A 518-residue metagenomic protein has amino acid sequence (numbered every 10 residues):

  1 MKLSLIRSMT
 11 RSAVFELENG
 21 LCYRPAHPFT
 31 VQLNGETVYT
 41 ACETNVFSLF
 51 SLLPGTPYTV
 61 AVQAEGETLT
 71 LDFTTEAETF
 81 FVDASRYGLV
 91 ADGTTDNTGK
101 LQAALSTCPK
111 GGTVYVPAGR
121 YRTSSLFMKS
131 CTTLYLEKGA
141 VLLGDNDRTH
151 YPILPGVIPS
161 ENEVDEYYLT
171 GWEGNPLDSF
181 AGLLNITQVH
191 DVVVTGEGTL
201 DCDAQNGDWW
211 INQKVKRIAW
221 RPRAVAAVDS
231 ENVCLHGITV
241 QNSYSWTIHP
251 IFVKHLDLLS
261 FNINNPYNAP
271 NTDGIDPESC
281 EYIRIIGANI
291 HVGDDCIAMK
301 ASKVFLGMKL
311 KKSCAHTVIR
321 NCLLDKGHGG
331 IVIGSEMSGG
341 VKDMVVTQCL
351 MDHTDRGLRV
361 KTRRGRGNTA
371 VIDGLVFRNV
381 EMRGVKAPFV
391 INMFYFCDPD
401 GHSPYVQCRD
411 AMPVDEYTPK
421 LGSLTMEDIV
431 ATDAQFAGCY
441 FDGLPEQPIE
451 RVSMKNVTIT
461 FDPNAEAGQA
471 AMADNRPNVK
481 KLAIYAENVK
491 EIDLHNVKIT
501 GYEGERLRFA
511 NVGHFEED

Functional and structural regions predicted by a protein language model:
M1-D518: Extracellular/periplasmic carbohydrate-active domains that bind, remodel, or depolymerize complex polysaccharides
